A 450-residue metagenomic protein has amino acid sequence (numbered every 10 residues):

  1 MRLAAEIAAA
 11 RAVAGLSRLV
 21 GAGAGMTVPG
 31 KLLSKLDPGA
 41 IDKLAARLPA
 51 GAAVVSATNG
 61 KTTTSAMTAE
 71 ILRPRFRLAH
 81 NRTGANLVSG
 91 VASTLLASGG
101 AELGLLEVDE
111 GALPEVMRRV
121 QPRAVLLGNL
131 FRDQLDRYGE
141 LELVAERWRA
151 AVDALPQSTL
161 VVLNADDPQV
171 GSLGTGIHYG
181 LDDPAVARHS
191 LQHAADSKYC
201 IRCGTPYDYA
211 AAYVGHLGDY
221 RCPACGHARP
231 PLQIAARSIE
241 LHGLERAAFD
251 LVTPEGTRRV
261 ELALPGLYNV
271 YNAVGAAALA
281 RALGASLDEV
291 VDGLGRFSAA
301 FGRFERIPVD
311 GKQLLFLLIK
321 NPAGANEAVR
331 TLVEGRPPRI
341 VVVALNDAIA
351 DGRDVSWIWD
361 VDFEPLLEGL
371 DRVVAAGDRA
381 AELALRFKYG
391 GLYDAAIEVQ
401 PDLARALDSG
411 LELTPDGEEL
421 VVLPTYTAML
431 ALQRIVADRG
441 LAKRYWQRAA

Functional and structural regions predicted by a protein language model:
M1-G30, S197-C200, G204-T205, L217-R229 (+3 more regions): ATP-dependent carboxylate-amine ligase
R2-D182, A187-R202: Phosphate-binding loop of NTP-binding sites
T58, A85-N86, P254, P265-L267 (+3 more regions): Short, surface-exposed acidic/glycine-rich loop or hinge patches that mediate macromolecular interfaces
S65, G90, E115-V116, D136-R137 (+8 more regions): Short glycine-/acidic-enriched loop or helix-start segments at secondary-structure transitions that form or flank
A79, I177, R258, A395-E398: Structural signal for short hydrophobic segments within the conserved structured cores of catalytic domains across
L127, F131-K312: Acidic, Mg2+-coordinating active-site environments of NTP-dependent enzymes
